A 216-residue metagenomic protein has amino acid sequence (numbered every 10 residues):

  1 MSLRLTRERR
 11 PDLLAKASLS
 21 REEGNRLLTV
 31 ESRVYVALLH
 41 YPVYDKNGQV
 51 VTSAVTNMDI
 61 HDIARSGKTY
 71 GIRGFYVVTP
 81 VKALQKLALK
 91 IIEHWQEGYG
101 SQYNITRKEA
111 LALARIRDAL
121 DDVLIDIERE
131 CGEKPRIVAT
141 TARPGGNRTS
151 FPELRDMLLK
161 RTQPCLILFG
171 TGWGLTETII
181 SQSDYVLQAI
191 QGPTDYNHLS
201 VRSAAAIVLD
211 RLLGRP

Functional and structural regions predicted by a protein language model:
M1-Y35, Y41, G214-P216: SAM-dependent methyltransferases
R4, R65, T178: Surface-exposed charge patches
E31-A142, A206-G214: RNA substrate-binding interface of SAM-dependent RNA methyltransferases
V51, K90-I92, F151-R155, S181-D184 (+1 more regions): Short, glycine/charged-enriched secondary-structure capping and boundary segments
R73, P135, P164-C165, D184: Conserved acidic residues
A139-I179, A189: Long, charge-patterned amphipathic alpha-helical coiled-coil/hairpin "stalk" segments used as oligomerization
W173-P216: Structured adenosyl-cofactor binding patch, chiefly the S-adenosyl-L-methionine
